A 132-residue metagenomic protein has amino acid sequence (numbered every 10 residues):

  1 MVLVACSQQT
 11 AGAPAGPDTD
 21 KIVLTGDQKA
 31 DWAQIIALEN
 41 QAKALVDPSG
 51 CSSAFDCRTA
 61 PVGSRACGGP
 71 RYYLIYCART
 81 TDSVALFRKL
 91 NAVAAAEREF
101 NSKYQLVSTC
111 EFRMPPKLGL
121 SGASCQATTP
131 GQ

Functional and structural regions predicted by a protein language model:
M1-V4: Sec-dependent bacterial lipoprotein signal peptides
C6-Q9: Bacterial signal peptide processing site
P14-Q41: N-terminal low-complexity, Pro/Thr/Ser-rich intrinsically disordered segments that act as propeptides or flexible
D31-C67: Extracytoplasmic/periplasm-facing segments of secreted or lipoprotein envelope proteins
R58, M114-S121: Extracellular disulfide-bonded cysteine-rich modules/repeats
T59-A96: Mature extracytoplasmic domains of secretory-pathway proteins
V84-K117: Functional cores of ribonucleases/endoribonucleases
S121-Q132: Short, low-complexity, Pro/Ser/Thr/Gly-rich segments in the mature regions of secreted, periplasmic
